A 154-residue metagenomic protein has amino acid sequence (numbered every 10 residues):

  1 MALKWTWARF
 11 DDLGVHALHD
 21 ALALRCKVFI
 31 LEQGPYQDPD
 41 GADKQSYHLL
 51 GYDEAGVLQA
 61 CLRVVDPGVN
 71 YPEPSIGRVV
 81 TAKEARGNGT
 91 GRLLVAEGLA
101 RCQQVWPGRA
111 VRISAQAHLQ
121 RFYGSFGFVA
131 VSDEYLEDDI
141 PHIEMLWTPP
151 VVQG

Functional and structural regions predicted by a protein language model:
M1-L58, G154: Short amphipathic alpha-helix that is part of the acyltransferase structural core
P39-K44, G68, L136-D138: A short beta-turn/loop motif at secondary-structure boundaries
L50, V57-P67, E73-V80: Conserved beta-strand in the GNAT
P67-I76, R86, V105-R109, D139-P141: A conserved beta-turn-beta hairpin within the catalytic core of GNAT-like acetyltransferases that forms part
T81, G87-A100: Conserved acetyl-CoA-binding loop-helix of GNAT-fold acetyltransferases
V95, C102-A115: Conserved GNAT acetyl-CoA-binding A-motif
S114, L136-G154: C-terminal "cap" of GNAT-fold acetyltransferases
A117-E134, D138-P141: Conserved active-site alpha-helix within GNAT-family acetyltransferase domains
